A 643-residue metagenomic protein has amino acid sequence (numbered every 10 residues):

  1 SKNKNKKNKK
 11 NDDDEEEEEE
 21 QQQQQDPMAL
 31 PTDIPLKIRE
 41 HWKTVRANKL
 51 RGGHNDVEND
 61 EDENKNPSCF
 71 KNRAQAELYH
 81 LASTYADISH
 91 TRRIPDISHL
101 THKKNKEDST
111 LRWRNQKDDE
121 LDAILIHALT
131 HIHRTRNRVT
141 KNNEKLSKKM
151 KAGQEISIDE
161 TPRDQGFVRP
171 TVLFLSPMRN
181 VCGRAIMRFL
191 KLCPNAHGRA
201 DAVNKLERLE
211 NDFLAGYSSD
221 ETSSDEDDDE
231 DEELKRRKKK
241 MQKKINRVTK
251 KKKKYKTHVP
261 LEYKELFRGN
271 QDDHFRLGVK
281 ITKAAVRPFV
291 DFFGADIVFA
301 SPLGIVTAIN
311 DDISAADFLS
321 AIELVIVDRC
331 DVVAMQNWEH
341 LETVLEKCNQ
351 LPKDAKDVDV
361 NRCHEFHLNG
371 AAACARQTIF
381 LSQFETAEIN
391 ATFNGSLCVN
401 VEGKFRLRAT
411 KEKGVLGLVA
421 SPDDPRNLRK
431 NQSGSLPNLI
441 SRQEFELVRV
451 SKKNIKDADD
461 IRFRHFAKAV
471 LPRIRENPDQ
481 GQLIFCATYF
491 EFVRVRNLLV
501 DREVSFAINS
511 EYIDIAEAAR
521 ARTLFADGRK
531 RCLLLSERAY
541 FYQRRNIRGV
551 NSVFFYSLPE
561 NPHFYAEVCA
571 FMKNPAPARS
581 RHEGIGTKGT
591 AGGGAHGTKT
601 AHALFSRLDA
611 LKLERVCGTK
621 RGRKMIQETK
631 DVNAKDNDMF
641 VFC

Functional and structural regions predicted by a protein language model:
T130-H133, D159, E365, N431-L498: Conserved interdomain hinge at the start of the Helicase C-terminal
F167-P194, A200-G216, K256-H258: Conserved Walker A/P-loop ATP-binding site and its immediately adjacent core in helicase/helicase-like ATPase domains
I186-P194, T488-S510: Conserved helicase motor "Helicase C" RecA-like lobe of SF1/SF2 P-loop NTPases
V279-I281, F292-V306, D527-F541: Conserved two-lobed SF2 helicase motor
D296-V298, L303-V306, A315-P352: SF2 helicase catalytic motif II
A507-E537: Conserved helicase ATPase core of P-loop NTP-dependent helicases/translocases
E537-R579: Conserved RecA-like helicase motor core of SF1/SF2 enzymes
F571-K620: Conserved segment of the helicase C-terminal RecA-like domain
